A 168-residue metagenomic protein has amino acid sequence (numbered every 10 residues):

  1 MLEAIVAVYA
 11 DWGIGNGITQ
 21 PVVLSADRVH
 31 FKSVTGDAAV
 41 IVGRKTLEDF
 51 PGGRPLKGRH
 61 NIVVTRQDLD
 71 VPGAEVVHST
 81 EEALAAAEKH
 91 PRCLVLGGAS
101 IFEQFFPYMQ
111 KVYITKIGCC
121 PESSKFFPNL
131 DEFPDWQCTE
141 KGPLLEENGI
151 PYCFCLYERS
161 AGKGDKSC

Functional and structural regions predicted by a protein language model:
M1-C168: Enzymes that bind and transform nitrogen-containing heteroaromatic metabolites
